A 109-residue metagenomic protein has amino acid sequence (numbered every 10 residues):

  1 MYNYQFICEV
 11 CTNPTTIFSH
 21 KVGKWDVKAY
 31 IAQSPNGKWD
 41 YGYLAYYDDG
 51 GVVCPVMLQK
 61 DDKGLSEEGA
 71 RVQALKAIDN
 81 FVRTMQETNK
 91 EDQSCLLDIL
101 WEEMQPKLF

Functional and structural regions predicted by a protein language model:
M1-D26, P106-F109: Negatively charged, low-complexity tracts enriched in Asp/Glu with abundant Ser/Thr
N3-Y4, G50-F109: Mixed-charge, Lys/Arg-enriched low-complexity segments
E9-C11, G23, L44-V52, Q86: Short linear sequence elements within intrinsically disordered, low-complexity coil regions
D26-A32: Periodic aromatic/glycine/histidine/acidic cluster detector with a strong bias toward beta-strand repeat architectures
V27, Y41-Y43, E68, V72: N-terminal cationic amphipathic segment used for targeting or macromolecule association
A32-M57: Short aromatic-glycine-(Arg/Gly/Cys) micro-motifs in beta-strand/loop hairpins
